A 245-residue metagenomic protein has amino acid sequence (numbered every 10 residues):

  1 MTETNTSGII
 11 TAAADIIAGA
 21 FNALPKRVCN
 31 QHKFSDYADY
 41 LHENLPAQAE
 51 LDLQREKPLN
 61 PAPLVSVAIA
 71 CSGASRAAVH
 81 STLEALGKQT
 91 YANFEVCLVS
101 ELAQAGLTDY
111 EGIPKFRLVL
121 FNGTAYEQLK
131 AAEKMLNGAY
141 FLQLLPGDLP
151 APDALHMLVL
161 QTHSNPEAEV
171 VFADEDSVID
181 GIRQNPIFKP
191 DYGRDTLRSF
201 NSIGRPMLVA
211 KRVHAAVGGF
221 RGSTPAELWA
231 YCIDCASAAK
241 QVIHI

Functional and structural regions predicted by a protein language model:
A18-A85: N-proximal low-complexity "stem/linker" segments adjacent to membrane-targeting elements
L83-N93, S164: Short, acidic, metal-binding catalytic loop of nucleotide-sugar glycosyltransferases
Y126-Y140: Active-site nucleotide-sugar/metal-binding loop of Leloir-type enzymes
G138-L149: Short beta-strand-to-loop acidic/aromatic patch adjacent to the donor-nucleotide binding site
D153-Q184: Conserved donor NDP-sugar-binding/catalytic core segment of glycosyltransferases
Q184-R212: A recurrent flexible, glycine/aromatic-enriched loop bordering the glycosyltransferase active site that acts as
V217-I233: Donor nucleotide-sugar recognition loop
I233-I245: Catalytic donor-sugar/metal-binding loop of nucleotide-sugar-dependent glycosyltransferases
